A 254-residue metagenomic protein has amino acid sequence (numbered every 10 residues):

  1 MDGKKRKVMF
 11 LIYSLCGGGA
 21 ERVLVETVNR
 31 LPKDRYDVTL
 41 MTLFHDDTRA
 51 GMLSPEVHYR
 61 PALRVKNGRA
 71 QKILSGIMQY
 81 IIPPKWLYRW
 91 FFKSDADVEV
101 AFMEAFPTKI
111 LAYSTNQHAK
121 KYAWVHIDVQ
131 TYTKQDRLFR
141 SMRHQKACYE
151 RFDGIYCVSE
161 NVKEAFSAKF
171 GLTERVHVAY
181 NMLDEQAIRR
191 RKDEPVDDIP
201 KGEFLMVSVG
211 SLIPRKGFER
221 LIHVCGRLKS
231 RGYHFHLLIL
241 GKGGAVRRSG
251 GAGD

Functional and structural regions predicted by a protein language model:
M1-K7, R190-L205, K229-R231: Nucleotide-sugar donor-binding and catalytic loop/hinge architecture of NDP-sugar-dependent glycosyltransferases
K5, F10-G17, R30, D34-I77 (+2 more regions): N-terminal strand-loop element at the rim of the active site of nucleotide-sugar-dependent glycosyltransferases
G18-E26, F204, S208-R227, Y233 (+1 more regions): A conserved mid-protein helix/loop that constitutes part of the nucleotide-sugar donor-binding site
L40-D47, L183, V209, H236-S249: Glycosyltransferase donor-sugar binding loop
W86-D95, L138-C157: Membrane-proximal helix-turn-helix segments that form the acceptor-binding/catalytic region of lipid-linked
F92, D97-A119: An aromatic- and histidine-rich active-site surface loop
T108, A119-L138, G154: A short, histidine- and acid-enriched strand-loop-helix "catalytic/donor-clamping" loop that lines the nucleotide-sugar
N161, M182: Carbohydrate-associated surface elements
